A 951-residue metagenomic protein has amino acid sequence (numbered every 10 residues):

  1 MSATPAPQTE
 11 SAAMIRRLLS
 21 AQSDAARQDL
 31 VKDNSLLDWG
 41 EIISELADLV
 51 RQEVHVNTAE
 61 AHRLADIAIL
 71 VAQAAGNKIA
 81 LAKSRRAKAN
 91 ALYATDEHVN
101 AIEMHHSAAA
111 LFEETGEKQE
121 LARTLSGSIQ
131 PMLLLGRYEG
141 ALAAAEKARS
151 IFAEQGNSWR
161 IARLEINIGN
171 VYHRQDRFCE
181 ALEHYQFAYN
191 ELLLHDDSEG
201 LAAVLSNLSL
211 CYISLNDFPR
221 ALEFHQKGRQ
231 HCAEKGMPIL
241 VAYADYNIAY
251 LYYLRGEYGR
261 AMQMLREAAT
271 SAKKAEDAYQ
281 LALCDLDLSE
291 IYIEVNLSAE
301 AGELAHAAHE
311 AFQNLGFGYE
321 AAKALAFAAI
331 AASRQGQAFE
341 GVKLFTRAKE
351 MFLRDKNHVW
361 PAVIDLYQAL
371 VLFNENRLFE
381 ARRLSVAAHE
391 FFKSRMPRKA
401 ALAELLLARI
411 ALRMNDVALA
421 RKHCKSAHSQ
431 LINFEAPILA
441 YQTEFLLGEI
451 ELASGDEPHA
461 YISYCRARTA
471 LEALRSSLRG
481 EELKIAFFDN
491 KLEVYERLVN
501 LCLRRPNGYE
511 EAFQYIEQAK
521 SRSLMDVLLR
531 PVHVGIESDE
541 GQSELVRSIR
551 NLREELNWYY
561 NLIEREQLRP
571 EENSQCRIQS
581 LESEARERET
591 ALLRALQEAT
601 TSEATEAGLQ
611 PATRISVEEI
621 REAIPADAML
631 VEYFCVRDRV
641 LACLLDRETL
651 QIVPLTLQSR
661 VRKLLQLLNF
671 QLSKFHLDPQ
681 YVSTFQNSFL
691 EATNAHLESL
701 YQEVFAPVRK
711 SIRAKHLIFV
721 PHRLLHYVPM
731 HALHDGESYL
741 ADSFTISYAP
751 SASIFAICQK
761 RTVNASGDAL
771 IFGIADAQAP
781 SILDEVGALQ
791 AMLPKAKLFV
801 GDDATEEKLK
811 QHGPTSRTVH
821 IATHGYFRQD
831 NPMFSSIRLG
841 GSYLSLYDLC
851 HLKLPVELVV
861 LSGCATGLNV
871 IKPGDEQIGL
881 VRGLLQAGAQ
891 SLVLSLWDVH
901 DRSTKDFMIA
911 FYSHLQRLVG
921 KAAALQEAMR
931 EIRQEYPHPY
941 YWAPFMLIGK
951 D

Functional and structural regions predicted by a protein language model:
M1-A87, A94, H98, A109 (+5 more regions): Flexible inter-repeat linkers and adjacent short helices within tandem amphipathic alpha-helical repeat scaffolds
S2-Q8, K425, E457-S738, V763-L770: Amphipathic alpha-helical protein-protein interaction segments
S11-A12, I43-V56, A82-E97, E120-R137 (+11 more regions): Tandem amphipathic alpha-helical repeat scaffolds
L36-L37, Q73-N77, A94, E113-E117 (+11 more regions): Short coil/turn linkers that connect adjacent helices within long alpha-helical scaffolds, especially alpha-solenoid
A59, I79, V99, Q119 (+7 more regions): Short, solvent-exposed positions on alpha-helices
A72-Q73, L92, F112-E113, M132 (+24 more regions): Eukaryotic all-alpha helical interaction scaffolds
E603-D951: Catalytic cores of enzymes
